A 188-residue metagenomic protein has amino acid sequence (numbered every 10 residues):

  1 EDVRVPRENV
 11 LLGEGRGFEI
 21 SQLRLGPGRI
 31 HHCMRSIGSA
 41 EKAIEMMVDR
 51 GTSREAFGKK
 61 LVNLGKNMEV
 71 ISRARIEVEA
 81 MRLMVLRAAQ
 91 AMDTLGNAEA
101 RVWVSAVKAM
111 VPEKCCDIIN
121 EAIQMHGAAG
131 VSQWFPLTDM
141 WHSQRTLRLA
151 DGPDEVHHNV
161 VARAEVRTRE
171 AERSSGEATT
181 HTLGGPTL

Functional and structural regions predicted by a protein language model:
E1-V3: Flexible, small-/acidic-enriched active-site or ligand-binding loops
R7-E8, G13-F18, Q22-L188: Alpha-helical interface subdomain recognition
